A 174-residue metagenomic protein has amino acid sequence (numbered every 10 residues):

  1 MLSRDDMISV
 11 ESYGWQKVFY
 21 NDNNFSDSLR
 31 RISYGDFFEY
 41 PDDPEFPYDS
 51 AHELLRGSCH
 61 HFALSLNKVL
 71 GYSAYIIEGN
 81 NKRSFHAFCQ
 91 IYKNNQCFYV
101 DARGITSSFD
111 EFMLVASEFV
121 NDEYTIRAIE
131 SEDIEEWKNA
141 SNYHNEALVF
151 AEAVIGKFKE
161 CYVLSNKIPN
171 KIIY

Functional and structural regions predicted by a protein language model:
M1-Y174: A structural boundary/capping signal
